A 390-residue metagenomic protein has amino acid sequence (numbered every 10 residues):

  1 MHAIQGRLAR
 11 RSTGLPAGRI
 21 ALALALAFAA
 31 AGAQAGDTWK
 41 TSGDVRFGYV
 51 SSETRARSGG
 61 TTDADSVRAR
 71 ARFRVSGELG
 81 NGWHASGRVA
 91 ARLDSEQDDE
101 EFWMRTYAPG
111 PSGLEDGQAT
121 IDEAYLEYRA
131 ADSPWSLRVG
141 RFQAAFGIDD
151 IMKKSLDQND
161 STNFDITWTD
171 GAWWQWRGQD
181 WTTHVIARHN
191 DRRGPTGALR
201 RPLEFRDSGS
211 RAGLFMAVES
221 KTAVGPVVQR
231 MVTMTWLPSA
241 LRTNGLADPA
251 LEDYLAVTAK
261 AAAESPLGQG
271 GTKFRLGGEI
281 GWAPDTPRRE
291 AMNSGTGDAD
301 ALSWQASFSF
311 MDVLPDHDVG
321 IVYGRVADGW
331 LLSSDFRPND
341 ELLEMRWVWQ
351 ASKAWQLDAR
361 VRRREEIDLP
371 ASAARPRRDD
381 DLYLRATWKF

Functional and structural regions predicted by a protein language model:
M1-T38: Cleavable N-terminal export/targeting peptides
A35-A56, G87, I321: Transmembrane beta-strand segments of Gram-negative outer membrane beta-barrel proteins
D37-K40, E53, A131-S136, L156-F310 (+1 more regions): Signature for the C-terminal beta-barrel architecture of outer-membrane proteins
D44-V50, A90-R92, F142-A144, R188-N190 (+5 more regions): Outer-membrane beta-barrel pore domains and translocons
Y49-R68, P202-E204: Surface-exposed strand-loop-strand hairpins of Gram-negative outer-membrane beta-barrel proteins
S52-A56, S95-E100, F146-I151, R192-A198 (+4 more regions): Outer-membrane beta-barrel proteins
D65-G194, E219-P226, D298-S333: Outer membrane beta-barrel
I321, W349, V361, A374-F390: Outer-membrane beta-barrel "beta-signal"
